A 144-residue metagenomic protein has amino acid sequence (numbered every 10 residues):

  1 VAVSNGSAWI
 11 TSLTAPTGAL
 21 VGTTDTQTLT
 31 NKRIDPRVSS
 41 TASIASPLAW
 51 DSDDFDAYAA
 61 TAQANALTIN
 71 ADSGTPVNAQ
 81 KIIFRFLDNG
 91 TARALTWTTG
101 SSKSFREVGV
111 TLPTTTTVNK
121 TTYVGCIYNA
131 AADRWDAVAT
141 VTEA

Functional and structural regions predicted by a protein language model:
V1-S4, V21: Small-residue hinge/turn detector
V3, G125-I127: Short, well-ordered beta-strand micro-motif
N5, P16-T17, D25, T30: Cysteine-rich, disulfide-stabilized extracellular repeat modules
S7, D25, V118-K120: Extracellular interaction modules
W9-S12: Short loop/beta submotifs within extracellular cysteine-rich repeat domains
T30-S101, K120, I127-A144: Exposed extracellular interaction/assembly regions and N-terminal maturation sites
G100-V118: Terminal beta-strand-rich extracellular "head" domains that mediate receptor/glycan or other ligand binding
